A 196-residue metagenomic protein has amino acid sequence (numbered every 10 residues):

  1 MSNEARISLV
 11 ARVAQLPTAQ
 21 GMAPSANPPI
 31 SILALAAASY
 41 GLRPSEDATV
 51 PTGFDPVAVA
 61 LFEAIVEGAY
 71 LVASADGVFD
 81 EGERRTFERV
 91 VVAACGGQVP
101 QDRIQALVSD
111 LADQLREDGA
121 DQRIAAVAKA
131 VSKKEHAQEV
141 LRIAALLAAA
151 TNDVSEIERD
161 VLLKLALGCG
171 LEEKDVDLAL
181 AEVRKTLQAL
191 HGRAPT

Functional and structural regions predicted by a protein language model:
M1-L71, V78-T196: Small-residue-enriched hydrophobic alpha-helices in membranes
